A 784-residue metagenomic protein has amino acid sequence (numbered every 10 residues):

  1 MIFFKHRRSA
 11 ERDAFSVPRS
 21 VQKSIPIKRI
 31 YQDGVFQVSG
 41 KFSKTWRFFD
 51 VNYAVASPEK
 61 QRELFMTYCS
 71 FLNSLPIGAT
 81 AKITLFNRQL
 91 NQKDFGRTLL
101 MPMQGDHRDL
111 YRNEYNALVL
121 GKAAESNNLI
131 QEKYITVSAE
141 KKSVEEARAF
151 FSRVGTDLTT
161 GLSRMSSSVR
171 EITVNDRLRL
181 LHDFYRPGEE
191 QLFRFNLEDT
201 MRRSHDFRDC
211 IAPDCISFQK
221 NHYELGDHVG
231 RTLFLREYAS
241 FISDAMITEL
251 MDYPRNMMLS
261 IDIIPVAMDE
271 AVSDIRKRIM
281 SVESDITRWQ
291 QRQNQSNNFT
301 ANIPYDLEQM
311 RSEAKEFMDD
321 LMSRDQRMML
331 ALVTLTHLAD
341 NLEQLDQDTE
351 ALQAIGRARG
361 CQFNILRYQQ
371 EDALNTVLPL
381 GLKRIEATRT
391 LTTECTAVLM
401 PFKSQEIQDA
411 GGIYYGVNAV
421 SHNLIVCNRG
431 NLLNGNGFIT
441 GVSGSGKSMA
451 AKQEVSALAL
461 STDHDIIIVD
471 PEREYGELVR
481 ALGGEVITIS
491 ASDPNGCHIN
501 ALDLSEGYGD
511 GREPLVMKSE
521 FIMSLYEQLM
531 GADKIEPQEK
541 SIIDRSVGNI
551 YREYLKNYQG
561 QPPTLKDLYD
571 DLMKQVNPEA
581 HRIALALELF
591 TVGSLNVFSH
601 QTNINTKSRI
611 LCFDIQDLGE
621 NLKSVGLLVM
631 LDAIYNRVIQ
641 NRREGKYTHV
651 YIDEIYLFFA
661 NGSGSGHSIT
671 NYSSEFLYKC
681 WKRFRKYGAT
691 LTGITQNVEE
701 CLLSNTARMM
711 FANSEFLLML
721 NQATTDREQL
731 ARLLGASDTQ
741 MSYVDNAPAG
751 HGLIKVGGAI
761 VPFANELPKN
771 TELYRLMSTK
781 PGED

Functional and structural regions predicted by a protein language model:
M1-F402: Extended, folded cores of ATP/NTP-driven motor/assembly subunits in large transport and secretion machines
V51, P58-I77, R88, M251 (+10 more regions): P-loop NTPase motor domains
N431, S443: The conserved Walker
I439: Hydrophobic anchor at the beta1->P-loop junction of P-loop NTPases
K447: Conserved lysine of the Walker
A450: Hydrophobic positions on the alpha1 helix immediately C-terminal to the Walker A/P-loop
A457-I467: Post-Walker A helix-loop "phosphate-sensing" segment adjacent to the P-loop in P-loop NTPases
T488-D493, F716-T725: Conserved AAA+ ATPase "SRH/arginine-finger" region at the nucleotide-binding site
